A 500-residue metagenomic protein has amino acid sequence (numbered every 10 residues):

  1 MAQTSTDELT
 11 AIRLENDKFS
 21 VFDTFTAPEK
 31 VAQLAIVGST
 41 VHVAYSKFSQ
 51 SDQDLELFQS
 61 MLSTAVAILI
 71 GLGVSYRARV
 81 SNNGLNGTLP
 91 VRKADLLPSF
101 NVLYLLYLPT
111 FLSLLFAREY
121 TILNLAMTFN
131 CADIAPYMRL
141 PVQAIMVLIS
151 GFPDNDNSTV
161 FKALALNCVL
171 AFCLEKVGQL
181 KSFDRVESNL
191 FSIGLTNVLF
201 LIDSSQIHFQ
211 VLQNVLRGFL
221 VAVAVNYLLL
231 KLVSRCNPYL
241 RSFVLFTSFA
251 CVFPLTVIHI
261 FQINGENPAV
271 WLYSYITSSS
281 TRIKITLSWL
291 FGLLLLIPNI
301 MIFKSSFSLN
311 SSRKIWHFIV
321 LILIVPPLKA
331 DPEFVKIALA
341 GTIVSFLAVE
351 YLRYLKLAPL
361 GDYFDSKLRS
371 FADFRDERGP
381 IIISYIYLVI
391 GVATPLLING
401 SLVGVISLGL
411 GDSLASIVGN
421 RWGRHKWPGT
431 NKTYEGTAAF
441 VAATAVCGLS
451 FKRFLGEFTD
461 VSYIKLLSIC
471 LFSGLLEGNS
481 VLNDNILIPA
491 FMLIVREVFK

Functional and structural regions predicted by a protein language model:
M1-I406, L410-K500: Hydrophobic alpha-helical transmembrane segments
